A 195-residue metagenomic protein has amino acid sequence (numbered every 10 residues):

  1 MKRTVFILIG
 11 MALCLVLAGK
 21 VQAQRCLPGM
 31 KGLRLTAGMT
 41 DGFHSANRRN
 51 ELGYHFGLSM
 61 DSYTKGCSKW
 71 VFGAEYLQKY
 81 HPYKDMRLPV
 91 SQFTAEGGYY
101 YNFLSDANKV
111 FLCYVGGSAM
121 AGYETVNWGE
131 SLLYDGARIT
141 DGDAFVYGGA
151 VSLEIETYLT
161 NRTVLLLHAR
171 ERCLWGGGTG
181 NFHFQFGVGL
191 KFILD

Functional and structural regions predicted by a protein language model:
M1-L8: Bacterial N-terminal signal peptides that target proteins for export
R3, G19, R25-K31, G66-S68 (+2 more regions): Short coil turns and loop connectors of transmembrane beta-barrels in diderm outer membranes and organellar homologs
L8-V16: Bacterial N-terminal signal peptides
V21-G73, G187, K191-D195: Short glycine/proline- and aromatic-enriched beta-strand/turn motifs that initiate or cap beta-hairpins
G29-K31, N50-F56, P89-A95, F111 (+2 more regions): Residues that define the transmembrane beta-barrel architecture of outer-membrane proteins
F43-A46, H81-L88, D135-D141, R172-G177: Extracellular loop and loop/strand-boundary signature of outer-membrane beta-barrel proteins
S59-L133, T163, F192-D195: Gram-negative (and chloroplast) outer-membrane scaffold detector with strong preference for beta-barrel transmembrane
L77-Y80, E154-D195: Predominantly the C-terminal beta-signal and adjacent terminal strand-loop region of outer-membrane beta-barrel
